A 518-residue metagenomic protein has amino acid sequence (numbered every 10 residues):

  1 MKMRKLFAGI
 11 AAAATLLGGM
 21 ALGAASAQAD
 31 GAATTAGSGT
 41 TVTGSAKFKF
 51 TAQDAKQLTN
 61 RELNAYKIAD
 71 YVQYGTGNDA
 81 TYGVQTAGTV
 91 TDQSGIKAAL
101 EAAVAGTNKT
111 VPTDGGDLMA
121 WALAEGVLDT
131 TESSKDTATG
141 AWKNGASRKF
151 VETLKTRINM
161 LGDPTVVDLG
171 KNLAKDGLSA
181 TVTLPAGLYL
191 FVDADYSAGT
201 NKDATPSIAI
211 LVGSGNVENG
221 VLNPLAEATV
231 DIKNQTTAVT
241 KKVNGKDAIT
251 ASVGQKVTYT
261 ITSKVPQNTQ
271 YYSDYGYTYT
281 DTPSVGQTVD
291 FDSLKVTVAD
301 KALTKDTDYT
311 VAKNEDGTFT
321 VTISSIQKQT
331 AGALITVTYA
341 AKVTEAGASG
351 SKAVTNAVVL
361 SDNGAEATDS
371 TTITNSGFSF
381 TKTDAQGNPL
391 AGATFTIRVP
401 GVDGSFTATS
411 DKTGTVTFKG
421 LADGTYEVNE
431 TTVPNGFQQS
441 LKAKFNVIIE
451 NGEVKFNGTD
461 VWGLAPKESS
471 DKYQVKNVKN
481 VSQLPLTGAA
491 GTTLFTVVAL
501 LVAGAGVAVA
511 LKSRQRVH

Functional and structural regions predicted by a protein language model:
K2-H518: Solvent-exposed loop/turn and edge beta-strand elements of beta-rich ligand-binding domains
